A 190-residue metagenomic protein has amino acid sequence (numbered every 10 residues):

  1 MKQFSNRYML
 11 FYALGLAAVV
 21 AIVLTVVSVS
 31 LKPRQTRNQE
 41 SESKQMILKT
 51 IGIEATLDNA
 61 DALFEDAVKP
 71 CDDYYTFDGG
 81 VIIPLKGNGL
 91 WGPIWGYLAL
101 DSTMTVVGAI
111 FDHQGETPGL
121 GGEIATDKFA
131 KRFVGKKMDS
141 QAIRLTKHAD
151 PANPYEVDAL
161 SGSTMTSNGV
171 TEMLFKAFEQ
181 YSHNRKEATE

Functional and structural regions predicted by a protein language model:
K2-E190: Flexible, solvent-exposed loop/hinge segments and secondary-structure transition points
